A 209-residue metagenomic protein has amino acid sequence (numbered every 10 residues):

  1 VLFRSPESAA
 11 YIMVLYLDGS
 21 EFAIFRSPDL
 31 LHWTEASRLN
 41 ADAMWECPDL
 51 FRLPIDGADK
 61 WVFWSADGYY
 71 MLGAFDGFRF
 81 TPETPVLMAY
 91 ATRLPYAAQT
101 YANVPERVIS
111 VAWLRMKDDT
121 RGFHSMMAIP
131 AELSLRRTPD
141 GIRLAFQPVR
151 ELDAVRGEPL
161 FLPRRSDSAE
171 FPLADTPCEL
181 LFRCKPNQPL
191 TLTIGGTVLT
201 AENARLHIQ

Functional and structural regions predicted by a protein language model:
V1-L2: Short, small-residue-biased leader/transition segments that mark boundaries at the very start of proteins
E7-M13, G57-V62, E106-S110: Entry beta-strands of beta-propeller and related beta-repeat scaffolds
E21-A23, Y69, E132: A short loop-to-beta-strand structural motif that recurs across blades of beta-propeller domains
I24-S27, A74: Conserved Ser/Thr-centered positions that define the repeating blades of beta-propeller domains
W33-A36: A structural motif specific to WD40 beta-propellers
R38-D42, A89-A91: Surface loop/turn motifs at the tips and blade-to-blade linkers of beta-strand repeat domains
W45-L50, L94-A98: Repeated scaffold domains used in trafficking and secretory/extracellular systems, primarily beta-propellers
F75-Q209: Beta-rich accessory regions
